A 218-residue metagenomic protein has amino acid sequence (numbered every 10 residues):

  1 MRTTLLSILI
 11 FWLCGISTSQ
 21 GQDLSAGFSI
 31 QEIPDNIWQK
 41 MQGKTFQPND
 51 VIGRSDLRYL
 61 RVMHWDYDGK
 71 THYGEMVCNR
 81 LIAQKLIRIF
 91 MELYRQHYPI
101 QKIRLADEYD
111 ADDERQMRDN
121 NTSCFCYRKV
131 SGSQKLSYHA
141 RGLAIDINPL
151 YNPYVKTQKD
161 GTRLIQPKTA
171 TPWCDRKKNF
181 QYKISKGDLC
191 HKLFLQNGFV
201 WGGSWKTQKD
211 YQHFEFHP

Functional and structural regions predicted by a protein language model:
T4-G15: Sec-dependent N-terminal signal peptides
L13-L24: Bacterial Sec-dependent signal peptides at the C-terminal "C-region" and cleavage site
Q22-K70: N-terminal module-boundary/linker segments of secreted carbohydrate-active enzymes
I52-M117: Active-site acidic/histidine clusters and adjacent loop/turn architecture that either coordinate catalytic ions
G53-D56, L136-G142, L193: Extracellular/periplasmic catalytic domains that process cell-envelope and extracellular macromolecules
I100-Q101, R115-L150: Mid-length scaffold segments of soluble, non-membrane domains
V130-G132, G142-P218: Catalytic cores and adjacent binding grooves of peptidoglycan-active enzymes
